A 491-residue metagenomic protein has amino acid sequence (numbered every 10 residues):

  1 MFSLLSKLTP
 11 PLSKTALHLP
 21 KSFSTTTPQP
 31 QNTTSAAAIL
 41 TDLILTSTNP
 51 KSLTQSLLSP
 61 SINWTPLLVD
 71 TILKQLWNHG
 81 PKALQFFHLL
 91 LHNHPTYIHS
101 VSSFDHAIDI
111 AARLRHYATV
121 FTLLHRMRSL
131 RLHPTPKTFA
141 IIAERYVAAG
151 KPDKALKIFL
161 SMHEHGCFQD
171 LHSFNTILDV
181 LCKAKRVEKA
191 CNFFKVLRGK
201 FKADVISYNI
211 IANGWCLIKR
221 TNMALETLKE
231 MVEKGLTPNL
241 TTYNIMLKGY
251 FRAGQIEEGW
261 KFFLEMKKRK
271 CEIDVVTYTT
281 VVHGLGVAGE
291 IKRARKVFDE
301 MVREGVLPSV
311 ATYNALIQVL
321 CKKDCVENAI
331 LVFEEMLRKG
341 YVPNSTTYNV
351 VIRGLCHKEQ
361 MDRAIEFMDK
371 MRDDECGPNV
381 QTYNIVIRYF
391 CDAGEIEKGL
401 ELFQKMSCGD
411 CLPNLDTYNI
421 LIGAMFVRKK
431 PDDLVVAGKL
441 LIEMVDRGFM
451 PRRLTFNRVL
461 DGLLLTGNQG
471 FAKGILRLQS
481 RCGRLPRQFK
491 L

Functional and structural regions predicted by a protein language model:
M1-F168, H172, A184-K189, R220 (+3 more regions): N-terminal targeting peptides
T65, V69, A83, S100-D105 (+32 more regions): Pentatricopeptide repeat
H79, H116, K151, R186 (+8 more regions): Residues in the short coil linking paired helices within alpha-helical repeat scaffolds
H94-T96, R131, G166, D170 (+16 more regions): Inter-helix linker motif
L434-L491: C-terminal interaction modules of eukaryotic adaptor/scaffold proteins
